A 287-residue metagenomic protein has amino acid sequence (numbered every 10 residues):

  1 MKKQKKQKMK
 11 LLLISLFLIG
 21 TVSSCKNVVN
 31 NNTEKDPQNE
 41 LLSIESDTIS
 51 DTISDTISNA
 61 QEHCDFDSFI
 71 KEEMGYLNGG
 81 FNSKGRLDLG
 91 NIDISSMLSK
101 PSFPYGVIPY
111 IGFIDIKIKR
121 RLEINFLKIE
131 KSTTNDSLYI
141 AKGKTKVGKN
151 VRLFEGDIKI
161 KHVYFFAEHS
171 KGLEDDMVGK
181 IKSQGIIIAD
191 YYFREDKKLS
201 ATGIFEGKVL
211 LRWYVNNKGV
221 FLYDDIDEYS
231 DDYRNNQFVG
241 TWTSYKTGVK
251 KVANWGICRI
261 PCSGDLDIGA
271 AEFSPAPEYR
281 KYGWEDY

Functional and structural regions predicted by a protein language model:
K2-L12: Bacterial N-terminal signal peptides that target proteins for export
L12-G20: Sec-dependent N-terminal signal peptides
V22-S24: C-terminal motif of bacterial Sec signal peptides marking the signal peptidase cleavage site
K26-V28: Bacterial signal peptide processing site
N59-L127, A141-T145, G172-A201, V209 (+3 more regions): Tryptophan-anchored aromatic micro-motifs
L138, T145-K159, F166-H169, I181: Mid-length scaffold segments of soluble, non-membrane domains
S200-E228: Acidic, glycine-rich flexible loop segments
